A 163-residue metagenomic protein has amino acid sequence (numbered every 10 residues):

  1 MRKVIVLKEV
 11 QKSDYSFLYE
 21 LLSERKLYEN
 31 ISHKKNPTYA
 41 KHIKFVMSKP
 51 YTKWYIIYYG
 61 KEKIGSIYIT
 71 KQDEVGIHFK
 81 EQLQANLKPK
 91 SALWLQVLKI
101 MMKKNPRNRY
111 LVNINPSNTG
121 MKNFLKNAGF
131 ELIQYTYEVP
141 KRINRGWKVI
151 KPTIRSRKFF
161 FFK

Functional and structural regions predicted by a protein language model:
V4-E20: A short beta-loop-alpha structural element at the N-terminal edge of CoA-dependent acyl/N-acetyltransferase catalytic
V6, E74-H78, L111-N113: Short aromatic/hydrophobic contact patches that present stacked aromatics for nucleic-acid/ligand binding
L18-S23, H42, V46: Hydrophobic alpha-helical core bundles mediating ligand binding, dimerization, or RNAP-core interactions
E20-K34: Helix-loop element at the rim of GNAT/NAT acetyltransferase active sites that forms part of the acceptor-substrate
P37-L83: Acetyl-CoA-dependent GNAT
A85-M102, N123, N127: Conserved acetyl-CoA-binding loop-helix of GNAT-fold acetyltransferases
L111-N123, P140: Conserved beta-strand-loop-alpha-helix junction that forms the acyl-donor binding cleft
N113, E131-W147, T153, R157-F160: Conserved catalytic-core motifs of GNAT/GCN5-like acyltransferases
